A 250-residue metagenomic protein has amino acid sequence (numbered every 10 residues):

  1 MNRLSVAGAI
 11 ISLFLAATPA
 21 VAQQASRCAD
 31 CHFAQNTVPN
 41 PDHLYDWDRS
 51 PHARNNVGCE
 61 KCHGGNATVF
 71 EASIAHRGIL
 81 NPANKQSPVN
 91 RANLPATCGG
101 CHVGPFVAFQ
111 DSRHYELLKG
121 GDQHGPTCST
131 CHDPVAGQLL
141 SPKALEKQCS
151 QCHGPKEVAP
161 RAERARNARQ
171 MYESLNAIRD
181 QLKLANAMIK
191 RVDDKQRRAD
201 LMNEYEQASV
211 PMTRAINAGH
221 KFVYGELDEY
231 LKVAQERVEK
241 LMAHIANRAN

Functional and structural regions predicted by a protein language model:
M1-L4: Positively charged n-region of N-terminal signal peptides that target proteins for export
A7-A17: Bacterial N-terminal signal peptides
A20-N250: Short sequence/structural segments immediately N-terminal
